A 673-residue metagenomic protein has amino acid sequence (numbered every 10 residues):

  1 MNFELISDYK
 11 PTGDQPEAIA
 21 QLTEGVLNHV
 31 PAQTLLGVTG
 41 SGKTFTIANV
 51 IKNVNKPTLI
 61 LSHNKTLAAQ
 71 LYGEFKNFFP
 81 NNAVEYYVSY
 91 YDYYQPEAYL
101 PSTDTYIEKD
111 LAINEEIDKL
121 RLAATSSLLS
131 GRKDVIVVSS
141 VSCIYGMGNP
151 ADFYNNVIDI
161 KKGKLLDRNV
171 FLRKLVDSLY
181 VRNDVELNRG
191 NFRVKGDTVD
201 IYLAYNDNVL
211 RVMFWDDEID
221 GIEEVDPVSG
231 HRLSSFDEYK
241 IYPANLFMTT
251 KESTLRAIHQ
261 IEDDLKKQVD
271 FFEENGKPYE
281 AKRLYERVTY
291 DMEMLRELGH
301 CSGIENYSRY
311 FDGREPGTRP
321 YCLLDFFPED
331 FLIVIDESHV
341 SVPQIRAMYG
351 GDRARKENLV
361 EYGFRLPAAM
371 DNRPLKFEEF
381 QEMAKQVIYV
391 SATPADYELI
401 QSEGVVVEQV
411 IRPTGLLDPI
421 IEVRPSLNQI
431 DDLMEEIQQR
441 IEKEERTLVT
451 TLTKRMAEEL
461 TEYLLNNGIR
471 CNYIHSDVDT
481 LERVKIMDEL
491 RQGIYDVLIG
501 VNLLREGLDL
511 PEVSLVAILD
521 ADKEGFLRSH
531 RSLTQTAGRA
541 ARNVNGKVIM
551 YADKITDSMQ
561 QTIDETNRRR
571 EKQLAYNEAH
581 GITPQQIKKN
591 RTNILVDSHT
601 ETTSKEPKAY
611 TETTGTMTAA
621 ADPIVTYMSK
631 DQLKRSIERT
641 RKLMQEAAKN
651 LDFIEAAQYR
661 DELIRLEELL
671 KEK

Functional and structural regions predicted by a protein language model:
M1-L36: Conserved pre-motif I regulatory segment
N28-T34, K56-P57, K133-V135, E445-R446: Pre-Walker A (Motif I) flank of P-loop NTPase domains
N28-V50: Walker A/P-loop
P57-A69, Y86, K277, R440-E462: Conserved strand-helix element at the start of the C-terminal RecA-like helicase core
P80-S89, G303, R446-L448, L460-E482: Conserved RecA-like helicase motor-core motifs
Y87-A98, K109-L120, T451-M456, N472-D488 (+1 more regions): Conserved helicase motor
Y87-D432, E436-E442, T461, Y495 (+1 more regions): N-terminal cationic and glycine-rich segments that engage phosphates or anionic surfaces
A151-N155, T453-D477, R665, L669: Conserved helicase motor "Helicase C" RecA-like lobe of SF1/SF2 P-loop NTPases
